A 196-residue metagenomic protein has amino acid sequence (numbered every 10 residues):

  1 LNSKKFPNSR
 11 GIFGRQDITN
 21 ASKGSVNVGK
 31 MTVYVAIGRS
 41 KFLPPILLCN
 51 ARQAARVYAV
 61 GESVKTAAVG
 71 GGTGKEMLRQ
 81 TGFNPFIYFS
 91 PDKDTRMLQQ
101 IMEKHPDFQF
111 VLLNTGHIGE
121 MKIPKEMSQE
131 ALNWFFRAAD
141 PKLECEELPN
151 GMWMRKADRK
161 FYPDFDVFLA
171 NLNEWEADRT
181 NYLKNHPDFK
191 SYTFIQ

Functional and structural regions predicted by a protein language model:
L1-N2: Phosphate/diphosphate-binding loops
K5, G11-Q196: Conserved NTP phosphate-binding and transfer environment spanning the P-loop NTPase/kinase superfamily
